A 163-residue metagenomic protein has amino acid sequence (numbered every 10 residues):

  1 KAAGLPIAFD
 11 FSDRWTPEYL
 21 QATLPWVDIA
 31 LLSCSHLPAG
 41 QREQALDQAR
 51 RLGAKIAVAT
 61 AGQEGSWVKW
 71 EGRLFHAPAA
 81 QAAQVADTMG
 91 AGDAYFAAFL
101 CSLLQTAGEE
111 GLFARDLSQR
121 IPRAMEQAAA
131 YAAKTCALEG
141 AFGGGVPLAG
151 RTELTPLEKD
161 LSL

Functional and structural regions predicted by a protein language model:
K1-Q48, G65: Conserved beta-alpha-beta core of the PfkB/ribokinase-like small-molecule kinase fold
E43-L163: Conserved phosphate-binding/catalytic region of the ribokinase-like
